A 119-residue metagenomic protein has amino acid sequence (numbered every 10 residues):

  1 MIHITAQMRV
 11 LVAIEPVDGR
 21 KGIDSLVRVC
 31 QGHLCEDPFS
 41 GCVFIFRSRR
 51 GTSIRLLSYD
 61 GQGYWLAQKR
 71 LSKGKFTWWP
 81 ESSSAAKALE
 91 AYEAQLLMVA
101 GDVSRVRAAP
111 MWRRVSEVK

Functional and structural regions predicted by a protein language model:
M1-K119: Polybasic/polar functional segments that serve as interface/processing modules
